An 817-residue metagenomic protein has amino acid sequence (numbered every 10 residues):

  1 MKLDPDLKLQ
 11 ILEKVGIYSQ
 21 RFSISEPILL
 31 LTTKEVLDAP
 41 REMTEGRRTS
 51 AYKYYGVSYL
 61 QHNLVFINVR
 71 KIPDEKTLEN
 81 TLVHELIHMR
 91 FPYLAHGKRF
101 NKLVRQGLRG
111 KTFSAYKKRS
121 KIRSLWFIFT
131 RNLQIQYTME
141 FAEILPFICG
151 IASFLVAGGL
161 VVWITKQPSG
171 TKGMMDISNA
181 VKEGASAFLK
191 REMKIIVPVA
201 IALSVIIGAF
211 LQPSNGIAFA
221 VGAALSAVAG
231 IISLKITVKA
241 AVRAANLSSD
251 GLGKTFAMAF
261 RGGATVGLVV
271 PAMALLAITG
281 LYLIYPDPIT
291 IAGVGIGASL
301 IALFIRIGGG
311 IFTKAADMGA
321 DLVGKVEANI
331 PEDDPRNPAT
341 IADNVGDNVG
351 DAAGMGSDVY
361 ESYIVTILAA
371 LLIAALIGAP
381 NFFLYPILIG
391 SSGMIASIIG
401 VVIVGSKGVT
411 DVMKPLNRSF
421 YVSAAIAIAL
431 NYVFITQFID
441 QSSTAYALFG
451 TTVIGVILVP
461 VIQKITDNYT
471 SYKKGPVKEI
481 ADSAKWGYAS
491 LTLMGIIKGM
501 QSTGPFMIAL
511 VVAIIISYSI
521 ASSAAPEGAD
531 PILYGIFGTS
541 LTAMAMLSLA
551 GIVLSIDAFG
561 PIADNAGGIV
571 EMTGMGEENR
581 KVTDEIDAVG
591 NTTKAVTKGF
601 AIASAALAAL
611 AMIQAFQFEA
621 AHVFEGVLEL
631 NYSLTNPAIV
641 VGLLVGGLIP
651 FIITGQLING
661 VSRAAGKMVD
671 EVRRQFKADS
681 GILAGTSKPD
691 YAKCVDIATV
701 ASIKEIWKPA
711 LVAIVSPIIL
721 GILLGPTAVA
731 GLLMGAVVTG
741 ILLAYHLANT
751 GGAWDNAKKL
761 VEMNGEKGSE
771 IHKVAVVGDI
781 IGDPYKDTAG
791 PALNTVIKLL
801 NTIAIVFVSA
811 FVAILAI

Functional and structural regions predicted by a protein language model:
M1-N80, M89-Q136: Active-site-proximal or metal-binding-adjacent scaffold patches in catalytic folds
Y52, I87-R90, L103-R105, T112-F113 (+5 more regions): Short, surface-exposed linear patches
E79-V83, G97, N101, W754 (+2 more regions): Short amphipathic alpha-helical surface patches that serve as generic macromolecular interface elements
T81, E85-Y93, N348, N565 (+1 more regions): Catalytic glutamate of the conserved HExxH
V83, I87-H88, R105, G350 (+2 more regions): Amphipathic alpha-helical core segments of compact helical bundles
M139-I817: Hydrophobic packing and interface segments
